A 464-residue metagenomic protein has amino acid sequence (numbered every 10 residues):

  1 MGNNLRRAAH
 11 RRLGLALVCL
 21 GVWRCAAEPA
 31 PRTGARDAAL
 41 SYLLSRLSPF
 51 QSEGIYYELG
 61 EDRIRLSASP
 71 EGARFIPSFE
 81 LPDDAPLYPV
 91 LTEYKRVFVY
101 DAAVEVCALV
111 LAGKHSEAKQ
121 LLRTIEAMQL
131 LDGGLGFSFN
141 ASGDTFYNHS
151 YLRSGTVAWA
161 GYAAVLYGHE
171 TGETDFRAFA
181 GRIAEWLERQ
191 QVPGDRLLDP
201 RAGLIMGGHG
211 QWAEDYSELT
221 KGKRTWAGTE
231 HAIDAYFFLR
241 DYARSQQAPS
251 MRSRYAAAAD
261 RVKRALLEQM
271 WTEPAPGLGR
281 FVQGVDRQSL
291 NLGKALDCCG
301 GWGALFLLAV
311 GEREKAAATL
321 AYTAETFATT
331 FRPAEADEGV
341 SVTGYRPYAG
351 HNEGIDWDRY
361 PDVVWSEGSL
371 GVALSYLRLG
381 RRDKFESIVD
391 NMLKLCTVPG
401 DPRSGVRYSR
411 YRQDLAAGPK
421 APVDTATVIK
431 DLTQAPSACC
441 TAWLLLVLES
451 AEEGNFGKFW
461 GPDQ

Functional and structural regions predicted by a protein language model:
G2-L13: Bacterial N-terminal signal peptides that target proteins for export
R12-G21: Bacterial N-terminal signal peptides
A30-L87, T92, R96-Y100, A127-L130 (+8 more regions): Extended ligand-binding clefts on enzyme/binding-domain cores
Y100-A112, Q120-T124, W159-A163: Non-membrane alpha-helical segments in proteins
